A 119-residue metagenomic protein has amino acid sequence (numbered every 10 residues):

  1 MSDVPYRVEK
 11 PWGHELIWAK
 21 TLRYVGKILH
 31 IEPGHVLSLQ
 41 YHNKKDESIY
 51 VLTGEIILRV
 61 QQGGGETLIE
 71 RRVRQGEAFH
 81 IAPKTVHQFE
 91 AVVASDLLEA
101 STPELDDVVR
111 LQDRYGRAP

Functional and structural regions predicted by a protein language model:
M1-K27, V36-S38, R71, R114-P119: A short, N-terminal "cap"/entry segment at the start of jelly-roll beta-barrel domains of the cupin/DSBH fold
D3-E9, E90-P119: Double-stranded beta-helix
Y24, H35, K44-K45, T85 (+2 more regions): A generic "binding-loop/recognition-motif" signal
I28, E70-R72, V86, A94: Well-ordered beta-strand positions in beta-sheet-rich domains
S38-Q40, L58-R59, F79-I81, V86-V92 (+1 more regions): Short beta-strand His + acidic residue motifs that chelate non-heme Fe in jelly-roll/DSBH and cupin folds
K44-G63: Glycine- and acidic-residue-biased ligand/ion/polar-headgroup-sensing regions
Q62-K84: Short acidic-glycine-tyrosine-enriched beta hairpin
